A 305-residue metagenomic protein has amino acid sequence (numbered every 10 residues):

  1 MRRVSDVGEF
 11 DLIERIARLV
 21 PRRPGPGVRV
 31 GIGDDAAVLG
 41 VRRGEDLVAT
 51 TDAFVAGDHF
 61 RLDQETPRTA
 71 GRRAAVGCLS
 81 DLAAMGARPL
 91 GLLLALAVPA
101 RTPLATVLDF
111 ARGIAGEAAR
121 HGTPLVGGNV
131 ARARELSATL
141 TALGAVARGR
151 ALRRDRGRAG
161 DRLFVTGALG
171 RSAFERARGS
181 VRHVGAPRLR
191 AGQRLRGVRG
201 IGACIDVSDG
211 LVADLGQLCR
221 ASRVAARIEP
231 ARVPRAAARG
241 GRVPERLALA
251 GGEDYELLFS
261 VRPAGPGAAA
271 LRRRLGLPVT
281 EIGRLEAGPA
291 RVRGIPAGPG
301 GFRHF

Functional and structural regions predicted by a protein language model:
M1-P24, E45, E65, P99-P124 (+4 more regions): Glycine-/charge-enriched secondary-structure boundary and capping motifs
D11-V165: Glycine-rich phosphate/pyrophosphate-binding loop regions near the starts of catalytic domains
E45-D46, V55-G57, A147, G170-A173 (+2 more regions): Short, acidic Gly/Pro/Ser/Thr-rich loop/turn segments
T51, A151-R194: Short, acidic (Asp/Glu-rich) active-site segment that either coordinates a divalent metal cofactor
D58-R61, E175-R176, G300-F305: A short, polar/proline- and glycine-enriched secondary-structure boundary/capping micro-motif
F60, S137, F174-E175, A268-A270: Short glycine-/acidic-enriched loop or helix-start segments at secondary-structure transitions that form or flank
E65-T69, G179-G185, G202-A203, E245-L247: Short pre-catalytic strand/loop immediately N-terminal to key active-site residues, enriched for Gly-Thr
